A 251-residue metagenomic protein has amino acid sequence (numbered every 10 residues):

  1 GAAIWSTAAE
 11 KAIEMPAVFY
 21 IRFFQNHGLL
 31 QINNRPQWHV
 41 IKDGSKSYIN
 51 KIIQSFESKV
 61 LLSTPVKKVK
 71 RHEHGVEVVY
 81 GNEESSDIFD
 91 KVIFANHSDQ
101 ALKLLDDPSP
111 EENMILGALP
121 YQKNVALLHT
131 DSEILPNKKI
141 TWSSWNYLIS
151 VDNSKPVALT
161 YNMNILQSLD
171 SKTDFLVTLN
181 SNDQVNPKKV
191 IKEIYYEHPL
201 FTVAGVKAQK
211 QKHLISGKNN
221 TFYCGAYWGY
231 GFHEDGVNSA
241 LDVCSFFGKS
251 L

Functional and structural regions predicted by a protein language model:
G1-K70: Active-site/ligand-binding neighborhood in enzyme catalytic cores
A3-S6, A101-K103, P187, G231-H233: Short catalytic/ligand-binding loop motif for oxyanion handling, primarily in non-cytosolic enzymes, centered on
S55, D107, F246, S250: Active-site catalytic microenvironments for nucleophilic, acid-base chemistry
F56-E57, F89-D90, K218: Short, well-ordered alpha-helix to beta-strand connector turns
V60-L62, F94, Y223: A structural signal for the hydrophobic beta-strands that form the central parallel beta-sheet of Rossmann-like
S63-P65, G81, C224: Conserved beta-strand termini and adjacent loop/short-helix elements that scaffold enzyme active sites in alpha/beta
K67-P199: Mid-domain catalytic core of redox enzymes that form a hydrophobic substrate pocket/lid adjacent to a catalytic redox
K155-L251: Conserved flavin/dinucleotide-binding core of flavoenzymes
